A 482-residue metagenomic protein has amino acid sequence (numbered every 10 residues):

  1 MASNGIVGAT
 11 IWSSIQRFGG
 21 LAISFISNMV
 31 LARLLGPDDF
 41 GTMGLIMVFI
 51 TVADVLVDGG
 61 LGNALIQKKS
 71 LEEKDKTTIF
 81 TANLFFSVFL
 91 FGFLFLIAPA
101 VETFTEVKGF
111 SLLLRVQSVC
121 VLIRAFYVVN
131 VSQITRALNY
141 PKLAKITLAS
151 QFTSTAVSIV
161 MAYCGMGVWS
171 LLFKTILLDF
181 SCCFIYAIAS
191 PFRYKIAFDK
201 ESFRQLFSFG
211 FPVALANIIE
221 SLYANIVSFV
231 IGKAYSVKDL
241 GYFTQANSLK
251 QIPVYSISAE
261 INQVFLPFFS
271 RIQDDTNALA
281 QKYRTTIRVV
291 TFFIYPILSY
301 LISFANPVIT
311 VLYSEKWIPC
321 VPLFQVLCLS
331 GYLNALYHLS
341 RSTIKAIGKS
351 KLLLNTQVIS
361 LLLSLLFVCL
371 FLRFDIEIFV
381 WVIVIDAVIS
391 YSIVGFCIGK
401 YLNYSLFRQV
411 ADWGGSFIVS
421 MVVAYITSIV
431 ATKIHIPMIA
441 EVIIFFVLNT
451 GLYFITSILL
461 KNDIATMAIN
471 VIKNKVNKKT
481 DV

Functional and structural regions predicted by a protein language model:
M1-A2, I6, P141, L172 (+5 more regions): Interhelical loop/hinge segments that connect adjacent transmembrane helices in multipass membrane
M1-F25, N63-T81, T105, F110 (+5 more regions): N-terminal membrane topogenesis motif
A2-L61, F86-A100, R115, C120 (+4 more regions): Signature of the first transmembrane helix
S3-V7, A64-E73, I123-T147, C164 (+6 more regions): Membrane-interface junctions at transmembrane-helix termini in multi-pass inner-membrane proteins
D54-E73, T135-R136, A246, K250-I294 (+1 more regions): Helix-loop junctions and terminal segments of transmembrane helices in multi-pass membrane transport/translocation
T81-E106, L112, A156-C164, Y283-A335 (+3 more regions): Alpha-helical transmembrane segments of multi-pass membrane transport and lipid-handling proteins
S111-S118, I146-P191, Q205-F209, A216 (+6 more regions): Hydrophobic alpha-helical transmembrane segments
F396-G399, Y404-L406, I426-V482: Membrane-proximal transmembrane or re-entrant/amphipathic helices at the cytosolic face
